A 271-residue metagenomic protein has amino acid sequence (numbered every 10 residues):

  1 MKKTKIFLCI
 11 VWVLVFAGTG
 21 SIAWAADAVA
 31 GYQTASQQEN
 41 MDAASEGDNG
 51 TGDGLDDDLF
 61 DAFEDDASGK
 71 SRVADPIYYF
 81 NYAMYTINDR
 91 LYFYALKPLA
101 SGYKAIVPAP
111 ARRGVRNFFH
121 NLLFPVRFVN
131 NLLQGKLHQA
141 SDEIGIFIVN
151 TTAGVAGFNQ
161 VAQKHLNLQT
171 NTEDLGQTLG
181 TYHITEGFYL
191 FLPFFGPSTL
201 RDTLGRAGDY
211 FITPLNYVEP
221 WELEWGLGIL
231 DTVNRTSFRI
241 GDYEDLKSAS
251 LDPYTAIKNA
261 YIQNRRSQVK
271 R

Functional and structural regions predicted by a protein language model:
M1-K2, V15: Compositionally biased, low-complexity segments enriched in small residues
K2-I10: Bacterial N-terminal signal peptides that target proteins for export
C9-T19: Bacterial N-terminal signal peptides
A25-Q134, L227-R271: N-terminal targeting leaders of membrane proteins
R116-P197: Mid-length scaffold segments of soluble, non-membrane domains
V161-K164, T178, H183-K270: Surface-exposed interaction patches
